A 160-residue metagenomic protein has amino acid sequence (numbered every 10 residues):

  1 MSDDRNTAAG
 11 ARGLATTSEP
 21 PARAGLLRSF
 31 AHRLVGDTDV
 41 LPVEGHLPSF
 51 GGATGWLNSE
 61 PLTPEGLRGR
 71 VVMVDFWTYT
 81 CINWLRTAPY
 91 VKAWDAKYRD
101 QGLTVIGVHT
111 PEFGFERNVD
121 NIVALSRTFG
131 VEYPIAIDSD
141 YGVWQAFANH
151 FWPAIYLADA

Functional and structural regions predicted by a protein language model:
M1-L14: N-terminal acidic, proline/glycine-rich, low-complexity intrinsically disordered segments
G10-G13, P21-G25, L157-A160: Thiol-/selenol-based redox modules, centered on thioredoxin-like and closely related oxidoreductase domains
T17-E65: N-terminal "domain-start" segment that seeds a small globular fold
F50, I135, G142-V143, F151-A160: A short, hydrophobic beta-strand/beta-hairpin element that forms part of a small beta-sheet core
P61-L85, V91, T104-I106: Short active-site neighborhood of thiol/selenol oxidoreductases, capturing the structured segment around
R68-R70, D100, V131-E132, N149: Active-site acidic short loop of glycosyltransferases
L85-F129, I137-Q145: Structural microenvironment flanking redox-active thiols in thiol-disulfide oxidoreductases
